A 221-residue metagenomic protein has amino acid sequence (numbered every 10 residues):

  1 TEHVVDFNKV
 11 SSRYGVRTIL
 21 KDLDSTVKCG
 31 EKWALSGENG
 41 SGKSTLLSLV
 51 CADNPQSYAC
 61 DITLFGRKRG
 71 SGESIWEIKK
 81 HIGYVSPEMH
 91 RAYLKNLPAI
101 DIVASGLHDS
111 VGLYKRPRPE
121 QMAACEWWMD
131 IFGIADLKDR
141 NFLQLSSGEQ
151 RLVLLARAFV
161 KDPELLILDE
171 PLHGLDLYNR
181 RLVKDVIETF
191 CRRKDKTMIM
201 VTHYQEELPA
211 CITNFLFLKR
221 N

Functional and structural regions predicted by a protein language model:
V5, I19-D22, K138: Conserved structural motif at the start of ABC-family nucleotide-binding domains
S36-E38: The feature captures the beta-strand-to-loop junction immediately N-terminal to the Walker
D61-E77: ABC ATPase NBD Q-loop/coupling interface
A104, P119-L137: Conserved ABC ATPase "signature" region
P117, N141-L145, E149: Conserved ABC ATPase signature
L155: Hydrophobic anchor residue at the start of the ABC signature
L166-E170: Catalytic Walker B motif of ABC-type/P-loop ATPase nucleotide-binding domains
